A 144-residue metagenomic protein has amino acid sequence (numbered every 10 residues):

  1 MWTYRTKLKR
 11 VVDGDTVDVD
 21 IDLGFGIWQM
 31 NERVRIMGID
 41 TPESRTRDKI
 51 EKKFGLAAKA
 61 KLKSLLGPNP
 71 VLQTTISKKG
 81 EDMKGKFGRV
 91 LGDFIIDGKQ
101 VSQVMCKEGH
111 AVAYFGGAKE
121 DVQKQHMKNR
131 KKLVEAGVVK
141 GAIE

Functional and structural regions predicted by a protein language model:
M1-E144: Small beta-barrel nucleic-acid-binding modules, primarily SNase/OB-fold domains and secondarily Tudor-like barrels
